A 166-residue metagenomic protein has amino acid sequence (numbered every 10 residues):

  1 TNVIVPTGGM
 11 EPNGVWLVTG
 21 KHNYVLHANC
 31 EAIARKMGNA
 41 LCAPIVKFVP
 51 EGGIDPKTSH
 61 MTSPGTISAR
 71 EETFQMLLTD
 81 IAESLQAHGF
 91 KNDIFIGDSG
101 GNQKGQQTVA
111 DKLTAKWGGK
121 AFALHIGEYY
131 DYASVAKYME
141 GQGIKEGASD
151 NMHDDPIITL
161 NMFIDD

Functional and structural regions predicted by a protein language model:
T1-I94, D98-D166: Extended, histidine- and acidic-residue-enriched regions that form the cofactor-binding/catalytic faces
